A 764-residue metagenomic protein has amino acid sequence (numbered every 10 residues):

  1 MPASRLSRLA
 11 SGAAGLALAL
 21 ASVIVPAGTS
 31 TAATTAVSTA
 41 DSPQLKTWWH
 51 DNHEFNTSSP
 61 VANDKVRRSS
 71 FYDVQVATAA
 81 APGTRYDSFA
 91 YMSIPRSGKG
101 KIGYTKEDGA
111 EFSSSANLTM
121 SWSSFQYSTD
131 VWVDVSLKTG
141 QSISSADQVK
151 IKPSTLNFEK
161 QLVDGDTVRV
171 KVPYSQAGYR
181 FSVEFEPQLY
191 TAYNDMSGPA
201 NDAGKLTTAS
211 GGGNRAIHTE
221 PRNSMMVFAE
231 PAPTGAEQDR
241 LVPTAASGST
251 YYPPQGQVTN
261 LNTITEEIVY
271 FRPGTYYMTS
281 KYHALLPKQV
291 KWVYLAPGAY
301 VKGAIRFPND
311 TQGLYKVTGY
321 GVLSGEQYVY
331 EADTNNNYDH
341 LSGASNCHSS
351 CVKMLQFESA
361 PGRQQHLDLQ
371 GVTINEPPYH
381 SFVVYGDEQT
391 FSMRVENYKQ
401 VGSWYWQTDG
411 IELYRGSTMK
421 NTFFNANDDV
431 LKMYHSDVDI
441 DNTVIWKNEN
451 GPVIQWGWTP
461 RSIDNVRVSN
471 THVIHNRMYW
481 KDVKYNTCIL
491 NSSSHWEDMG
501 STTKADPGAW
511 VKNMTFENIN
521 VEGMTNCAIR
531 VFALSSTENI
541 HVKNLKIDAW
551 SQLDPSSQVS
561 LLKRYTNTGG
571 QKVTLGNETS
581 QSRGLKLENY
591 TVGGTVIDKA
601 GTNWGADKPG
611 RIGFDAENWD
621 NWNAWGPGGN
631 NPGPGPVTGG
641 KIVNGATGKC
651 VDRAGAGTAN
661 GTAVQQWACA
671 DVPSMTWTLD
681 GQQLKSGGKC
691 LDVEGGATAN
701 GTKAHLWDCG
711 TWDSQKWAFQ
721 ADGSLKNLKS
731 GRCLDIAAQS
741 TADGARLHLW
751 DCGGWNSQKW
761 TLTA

Functional and structural regions predicted by a protein language model:
M1-L16: N-terminal export and membrane-targeting signals
S11-G12, V25-P287, K302, T311 (+3 more regions): Extracellular "leader-to-stem" segments immediately downstream of a signal peptide or signal-anchor in secreted/lumenal
Y270-R272, W292-A296, K316-T318, D368 (+6 more regions): Residues within well-ordered beta-strands of beta-sheet-rich folds
H283, R306-D310, Q665-A668: Short Gly/aromatic-enriched secondary-structure transition segments
G303-Y315, V322-H366, T373-F614: Glycine- and acidic/polar-rich repeat regions and solenoidal domains
D482-C488, P632-A764: Lectin-like carbohydrate-binding module/patch detector with strong preference for beta-trefoil
